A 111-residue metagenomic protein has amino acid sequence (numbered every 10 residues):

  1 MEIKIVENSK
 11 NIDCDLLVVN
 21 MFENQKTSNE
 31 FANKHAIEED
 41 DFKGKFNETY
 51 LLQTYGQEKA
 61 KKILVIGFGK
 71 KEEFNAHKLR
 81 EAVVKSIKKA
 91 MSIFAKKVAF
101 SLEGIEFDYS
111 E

Functional and structural regions predicted by a protein language model:
M1-E111: Glycine-/small-residue-enriched capping loops at alpha/beta junctions
